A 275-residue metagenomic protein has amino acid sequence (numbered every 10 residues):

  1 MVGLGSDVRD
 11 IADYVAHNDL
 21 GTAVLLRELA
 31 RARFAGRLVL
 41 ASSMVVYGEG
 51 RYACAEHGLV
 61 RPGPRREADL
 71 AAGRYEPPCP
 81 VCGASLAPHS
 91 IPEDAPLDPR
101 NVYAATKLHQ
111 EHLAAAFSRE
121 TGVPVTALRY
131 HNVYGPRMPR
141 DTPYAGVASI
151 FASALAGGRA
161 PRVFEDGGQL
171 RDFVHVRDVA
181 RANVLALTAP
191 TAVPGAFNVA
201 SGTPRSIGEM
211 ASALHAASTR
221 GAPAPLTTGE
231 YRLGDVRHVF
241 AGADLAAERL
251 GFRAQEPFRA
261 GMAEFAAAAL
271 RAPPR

Functional and structural regions predicted by a protein language model:
M1-Y130: N-terminal Rossmann-like NAD(P)+-binding domain of SDR-like oxidoreductases, especially those catalyzing
D7, G83-N101, V125-P139, I150-V174 (+1 more regions): A conserved pocket-lining segment of Rossmann-fold NAD(P)-dependent short-chain dehydrogenase/reductase
A12-Y14, C54-L59, Y144-G146, A180 (+1 more regions): Glycine-rich, phosphate-binding/catalytic loops in enzymes
T22-A23, L108-A115, A148-A152, R181 (+1 more regions): Conserved active-site helix of classical SDR/Rossmann-fold NAD(P)-dependent CH-OH oxidoreductases
V46-Y47, V133-Y134, V179: Conserved sequence/active-site signature of Rossmann-fold short-chain dehydrogenase/reductase
E49-C54, M138-T142, M210-S212: Short aromatic-enriched loop/helix-cap "lid" or pocket-rim segments at secondary-structure transitions that line
L155-R275: C-terminal substrate-binding subdomain of Rossmann-fold SDR/epimerase-dehydratase oxidoreductases
